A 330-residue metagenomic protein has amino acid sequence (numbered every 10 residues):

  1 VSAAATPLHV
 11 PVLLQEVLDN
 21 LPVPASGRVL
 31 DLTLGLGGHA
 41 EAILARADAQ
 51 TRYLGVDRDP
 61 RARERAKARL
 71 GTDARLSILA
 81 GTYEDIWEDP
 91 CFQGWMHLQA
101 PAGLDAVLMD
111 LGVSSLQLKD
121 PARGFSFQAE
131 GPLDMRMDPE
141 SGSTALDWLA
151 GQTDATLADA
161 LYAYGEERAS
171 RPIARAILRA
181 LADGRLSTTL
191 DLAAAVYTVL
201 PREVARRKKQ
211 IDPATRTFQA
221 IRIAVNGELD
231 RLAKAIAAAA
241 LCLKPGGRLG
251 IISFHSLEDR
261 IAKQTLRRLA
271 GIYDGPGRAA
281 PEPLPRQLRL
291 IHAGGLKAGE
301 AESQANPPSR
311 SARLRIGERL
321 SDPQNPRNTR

Functional and structural regions predicted by a protein language model:
V1-R330: S-adenosyl-L-methionine-dependent methyltransferase catalytic core, i.e., the SAM/SAH-binding region
